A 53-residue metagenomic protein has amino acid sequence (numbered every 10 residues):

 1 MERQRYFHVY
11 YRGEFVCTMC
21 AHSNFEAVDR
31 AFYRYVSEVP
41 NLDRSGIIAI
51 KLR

Functional and structural regions predicted by a protein language model:
M1-F15: Short aromatic-glycine-(Arg/Gly/Cys) micro-motifs in beta-strand/loop hairpins
Y6, H22, V39-N41: Intrinsically disordered, low-complexity peptide-like regions
G13-N24: A short, exposed loop/beta-hairpin motif centered on an aromatic-Gly-Thr core
A27-Y33: Short amphipathic, charge-patterned alpha-helical segments
Y35-R53: Short, mixed-charge low-complexity intrinsically disordered segments
